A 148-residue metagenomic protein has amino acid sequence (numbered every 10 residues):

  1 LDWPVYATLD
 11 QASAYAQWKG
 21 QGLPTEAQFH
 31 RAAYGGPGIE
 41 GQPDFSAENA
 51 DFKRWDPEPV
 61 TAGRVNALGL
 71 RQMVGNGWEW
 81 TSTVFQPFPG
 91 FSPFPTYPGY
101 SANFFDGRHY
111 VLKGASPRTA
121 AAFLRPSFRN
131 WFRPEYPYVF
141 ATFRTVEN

Functional and structural regions predicted by a protein language model:
L1-R125: Functional-site microenvironments in short loops/helix caps that host divalent-cation chemistry
G99-F104, N130-P137: Short proline/glycine-enriched turn/loop segments at secondary-structure junctions
V139-N148: Short, structured beta-strand segments at or near domain termini in extracellular proteins/domains
